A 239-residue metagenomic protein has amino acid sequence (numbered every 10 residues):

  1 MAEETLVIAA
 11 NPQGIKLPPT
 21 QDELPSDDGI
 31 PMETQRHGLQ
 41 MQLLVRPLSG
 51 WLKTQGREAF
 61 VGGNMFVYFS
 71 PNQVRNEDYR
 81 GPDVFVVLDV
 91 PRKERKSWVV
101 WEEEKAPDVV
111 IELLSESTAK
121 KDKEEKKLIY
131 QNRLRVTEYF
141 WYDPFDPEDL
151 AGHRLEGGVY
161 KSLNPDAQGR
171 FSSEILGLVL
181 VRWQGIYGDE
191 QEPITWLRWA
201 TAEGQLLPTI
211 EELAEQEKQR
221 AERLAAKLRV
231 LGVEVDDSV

Functional and structural regions predicted by a protein language model:
A2-P31, G50, F69-P82, V87-V109 (+2 more regions): C-terminal interaction segment
T34-R80: Acidic-basic catalytic patches of nuclease active cores, encompassing PD-(D/E)XK and other metal-cofactor nuclease
F60-G62, F140-D143: A structural signal for short, well-ordered beta-strand segments and their strand-loop junctions that often border
T137: Short acidic/polar active-site loop segments enriched in Thr and Asp
